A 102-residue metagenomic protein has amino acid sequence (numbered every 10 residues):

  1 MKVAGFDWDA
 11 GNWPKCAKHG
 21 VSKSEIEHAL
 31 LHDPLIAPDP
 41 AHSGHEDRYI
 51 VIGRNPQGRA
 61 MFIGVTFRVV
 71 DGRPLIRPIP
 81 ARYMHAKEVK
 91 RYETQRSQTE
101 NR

Functional and structural regions predicted by a protein language model:
M1-R102: Ribonuclease/tRNase effector modules and their secretory precursors
